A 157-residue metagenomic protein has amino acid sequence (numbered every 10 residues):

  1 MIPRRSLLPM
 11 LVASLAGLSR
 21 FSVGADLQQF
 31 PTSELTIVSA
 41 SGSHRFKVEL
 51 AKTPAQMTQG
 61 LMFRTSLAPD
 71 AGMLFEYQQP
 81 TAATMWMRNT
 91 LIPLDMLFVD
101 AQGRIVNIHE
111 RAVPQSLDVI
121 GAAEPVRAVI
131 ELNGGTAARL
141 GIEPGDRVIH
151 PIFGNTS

Functional and structural regions predicted by a protein language model:
M1-R5: Positively charged n-region of N-terminal signal peptides that target proteins for export
S6-G24: N-terminal export signals
A25-S157: Compact, glycine-rich, soluble single-domain proteins
